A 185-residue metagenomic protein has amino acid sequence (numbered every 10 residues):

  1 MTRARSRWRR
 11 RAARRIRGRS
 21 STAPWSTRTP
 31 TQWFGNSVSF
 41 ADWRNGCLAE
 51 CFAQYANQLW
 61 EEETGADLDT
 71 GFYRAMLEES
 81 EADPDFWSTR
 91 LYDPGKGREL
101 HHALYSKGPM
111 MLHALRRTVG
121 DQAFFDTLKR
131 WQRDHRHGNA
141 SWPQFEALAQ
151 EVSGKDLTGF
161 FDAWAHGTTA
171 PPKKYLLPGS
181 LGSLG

Functional and structural regions predicted by a protein language model:
M1-R5: A short, well-structured edge-of-sheet supersecondary motif
R7-Y73: Zinc-dependent metallopeptidase catalytic helix centered on the HExxH motif and its immediate flanking segment
R14, N36, P94, S106-K107 (+1 more regions): Short hydrophobic/aromatic segments of transmembrane alpha-helices and their interfaces
S20, P24, R28, C47-Y55 (+6 more regions): Extracytoplasmic/secreted proteins, especially bacterial periplasmic and envelope-associated proteins
F40, A66, D121, G154-K155: Short, well-ordered coil loops that connect the C-terminus of an alpha-helix to the N-terminus of a beta-strand
R44-V119, H135, W164-G167, P171-G185: Acidic/His/Gly-enriched intrinsically disordered linker/tail segments that often contain short helix/coil "MoRF-like"
F124-P143, E151-G185: C-terminal, non-catalytic "cap/extension" segments appended to globular domains
